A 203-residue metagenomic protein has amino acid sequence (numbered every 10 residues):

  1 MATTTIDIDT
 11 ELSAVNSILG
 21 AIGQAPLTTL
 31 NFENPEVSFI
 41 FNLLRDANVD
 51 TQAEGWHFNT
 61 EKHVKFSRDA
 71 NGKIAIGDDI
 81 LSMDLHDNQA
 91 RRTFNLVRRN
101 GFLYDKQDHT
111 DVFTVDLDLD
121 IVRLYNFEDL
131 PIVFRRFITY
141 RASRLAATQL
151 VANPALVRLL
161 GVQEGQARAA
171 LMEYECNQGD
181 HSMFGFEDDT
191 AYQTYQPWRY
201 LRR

Functional and structural regions predicted by a protein language model:
M1-R203: Glycine-enriched, solvent-exposed interface loops adjoining structured elements
